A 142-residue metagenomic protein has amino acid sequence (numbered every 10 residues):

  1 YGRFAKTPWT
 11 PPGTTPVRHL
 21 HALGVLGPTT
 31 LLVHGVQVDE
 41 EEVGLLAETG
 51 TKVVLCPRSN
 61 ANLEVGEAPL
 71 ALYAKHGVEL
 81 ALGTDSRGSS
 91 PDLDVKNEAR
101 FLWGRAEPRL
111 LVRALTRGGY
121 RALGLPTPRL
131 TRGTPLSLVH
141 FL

Functional and structural regions predicted by a protein language model:
Y1-K52, E64-L80, P128: Histidine/acidic residue-rich metal-binding segments in metalloenzymes
A22-V25, T29, A71-L142: His/Asp/Glu-enriched, well-ordered alpha-helical/loop segment that forms or immediately abuts the divalent-metal
V33, N60-A61, L110: Residue-level marker of alpha-helix boundaries and capping positions
H34, L55-C56, F141: Conserved beta-strand positions
P57-N62, D85-G88: Short, acidic/turn-prone active-site loops that include or flank metal/cofactor- and phosphate-binding residues
